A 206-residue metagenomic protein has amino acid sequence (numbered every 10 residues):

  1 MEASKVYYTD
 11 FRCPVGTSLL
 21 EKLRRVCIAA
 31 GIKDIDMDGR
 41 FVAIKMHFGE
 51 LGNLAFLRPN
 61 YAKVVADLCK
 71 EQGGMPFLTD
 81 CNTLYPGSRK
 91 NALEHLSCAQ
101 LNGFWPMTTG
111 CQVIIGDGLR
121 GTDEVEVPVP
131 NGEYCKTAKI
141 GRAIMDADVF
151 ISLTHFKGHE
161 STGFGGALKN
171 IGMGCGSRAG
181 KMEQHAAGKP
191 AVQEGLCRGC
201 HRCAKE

Functional and structural regions predicted by a protein language model:
M1-K205: N-terminal and secondary-structure boundary signal
